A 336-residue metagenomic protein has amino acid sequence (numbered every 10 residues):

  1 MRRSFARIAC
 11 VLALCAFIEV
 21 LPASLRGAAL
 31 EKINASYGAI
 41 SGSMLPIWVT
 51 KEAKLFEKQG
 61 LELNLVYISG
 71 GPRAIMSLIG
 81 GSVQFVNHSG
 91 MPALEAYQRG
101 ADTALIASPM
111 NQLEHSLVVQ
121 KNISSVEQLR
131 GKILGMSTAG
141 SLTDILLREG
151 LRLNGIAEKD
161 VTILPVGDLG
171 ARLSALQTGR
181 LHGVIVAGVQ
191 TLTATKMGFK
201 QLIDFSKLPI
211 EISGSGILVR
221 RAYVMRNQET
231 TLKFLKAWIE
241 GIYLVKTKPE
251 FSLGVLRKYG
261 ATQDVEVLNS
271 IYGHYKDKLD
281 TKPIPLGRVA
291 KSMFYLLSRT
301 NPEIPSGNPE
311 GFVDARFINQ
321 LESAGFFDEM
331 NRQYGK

Functional and structural regions predicted by a protein language model:
M1-V11: Bacterial N-terminal signal peptides that target proteins for export
A9-V20: Bacterial N-terminal signal peptides
L21-A29: Sec/Tat signal peptide C-region and signal peptidase I cleavage site
A28-T178, H182-G188, Q201-F205, I210-E211: Short, glycine-/small- and polar/acidic-enriched structural segments that line small-molecule recognition paths
M91-P92, G170-A261: Pocket-lining segment of extracytoplasmic ligand-binding domains
M225-G307: Secondary-structure end/capping motifs
S298-K336: Conserved C-terminal helix/tail region of periplasmic/extracytoplasmic solute-binding proteins
